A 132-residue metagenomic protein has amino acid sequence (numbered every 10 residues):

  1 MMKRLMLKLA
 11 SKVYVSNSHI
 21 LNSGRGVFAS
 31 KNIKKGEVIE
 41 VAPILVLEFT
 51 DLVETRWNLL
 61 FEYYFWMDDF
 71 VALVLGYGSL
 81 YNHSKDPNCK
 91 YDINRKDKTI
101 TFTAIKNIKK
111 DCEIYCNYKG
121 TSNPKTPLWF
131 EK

Functional and structural regions predicted by a protein language model:
M1-K132: Conserved catalytic SET/PR domain of SAM-dependent protein methyltransferases, capturing the structural core that binds
